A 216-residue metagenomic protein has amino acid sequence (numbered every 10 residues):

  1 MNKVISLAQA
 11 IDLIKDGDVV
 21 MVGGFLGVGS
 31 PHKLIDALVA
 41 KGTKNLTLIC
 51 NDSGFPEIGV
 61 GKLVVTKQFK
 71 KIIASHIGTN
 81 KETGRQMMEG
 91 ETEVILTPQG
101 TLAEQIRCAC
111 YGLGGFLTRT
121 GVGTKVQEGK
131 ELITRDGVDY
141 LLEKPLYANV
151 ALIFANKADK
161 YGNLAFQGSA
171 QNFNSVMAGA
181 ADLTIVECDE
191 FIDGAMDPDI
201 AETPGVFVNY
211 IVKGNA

Functional and structural regions predicted by a protein language model:
M1-A216: Conserved alpha/beta enzyme-core scaffold
